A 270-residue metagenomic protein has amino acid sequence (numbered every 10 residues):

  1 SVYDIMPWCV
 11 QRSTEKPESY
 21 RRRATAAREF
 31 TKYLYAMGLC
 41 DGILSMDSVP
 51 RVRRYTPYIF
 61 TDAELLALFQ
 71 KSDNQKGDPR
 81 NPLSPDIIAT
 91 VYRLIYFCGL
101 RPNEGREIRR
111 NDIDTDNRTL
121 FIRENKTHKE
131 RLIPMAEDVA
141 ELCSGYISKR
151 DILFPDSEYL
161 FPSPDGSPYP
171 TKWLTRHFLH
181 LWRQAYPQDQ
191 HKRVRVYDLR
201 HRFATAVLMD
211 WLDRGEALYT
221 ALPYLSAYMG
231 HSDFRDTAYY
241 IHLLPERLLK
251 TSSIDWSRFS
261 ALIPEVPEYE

Functional and structural regions predicted by a protein language model:
S1-E270: Conserved catalytic core of the tyrosine transesterase superfamily
